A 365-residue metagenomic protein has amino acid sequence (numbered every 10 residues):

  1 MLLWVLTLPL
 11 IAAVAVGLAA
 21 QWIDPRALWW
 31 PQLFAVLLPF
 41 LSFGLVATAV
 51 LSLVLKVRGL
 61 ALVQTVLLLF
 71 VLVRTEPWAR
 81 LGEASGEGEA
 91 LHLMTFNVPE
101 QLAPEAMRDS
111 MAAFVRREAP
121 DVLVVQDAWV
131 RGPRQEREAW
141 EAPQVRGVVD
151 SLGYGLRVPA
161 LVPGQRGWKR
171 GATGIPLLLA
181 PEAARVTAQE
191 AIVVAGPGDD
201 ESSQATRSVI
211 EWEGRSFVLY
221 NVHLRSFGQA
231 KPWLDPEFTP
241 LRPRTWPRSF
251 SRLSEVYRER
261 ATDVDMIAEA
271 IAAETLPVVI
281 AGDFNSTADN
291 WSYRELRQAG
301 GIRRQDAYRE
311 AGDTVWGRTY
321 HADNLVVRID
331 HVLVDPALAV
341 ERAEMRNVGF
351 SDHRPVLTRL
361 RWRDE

Functional and structural regions predicted by a protein language model:
M1-L2, L45, P77-G88, H92 (+1 more regions): Protein maturation boundaries and topogenic segments
L2-V54, R58-T65, T187-G196, M266-V279 (+1 more regions): Metal-dependent phosphoester-hydrolase catalytic domains
G17, P39-F40, L69-G88, E100 (+3 more regions): Structured beta-strand-rich core segments of catalytic domains in phosphoester-bond hydrolases
L28, E105-D109, A142, A261-V264 (+1 more regions): Structural motif corresponding to alpha-helix initiation and N-cap regions
F34, H92-V98, S110-E138, L178 (+6 more regions): Active-site beta-strand/loop signature of hydrolases that rely on acidic residues for catalysis
A103-M107, R134-E138, T319-D323, M345-R346: Short, solvent-exposed loop/turn segments at secondary-structure boundaries
W233-S254: A solvent-exposed, charged loop/short amphipathic helix patch at secondary-structure junctions
